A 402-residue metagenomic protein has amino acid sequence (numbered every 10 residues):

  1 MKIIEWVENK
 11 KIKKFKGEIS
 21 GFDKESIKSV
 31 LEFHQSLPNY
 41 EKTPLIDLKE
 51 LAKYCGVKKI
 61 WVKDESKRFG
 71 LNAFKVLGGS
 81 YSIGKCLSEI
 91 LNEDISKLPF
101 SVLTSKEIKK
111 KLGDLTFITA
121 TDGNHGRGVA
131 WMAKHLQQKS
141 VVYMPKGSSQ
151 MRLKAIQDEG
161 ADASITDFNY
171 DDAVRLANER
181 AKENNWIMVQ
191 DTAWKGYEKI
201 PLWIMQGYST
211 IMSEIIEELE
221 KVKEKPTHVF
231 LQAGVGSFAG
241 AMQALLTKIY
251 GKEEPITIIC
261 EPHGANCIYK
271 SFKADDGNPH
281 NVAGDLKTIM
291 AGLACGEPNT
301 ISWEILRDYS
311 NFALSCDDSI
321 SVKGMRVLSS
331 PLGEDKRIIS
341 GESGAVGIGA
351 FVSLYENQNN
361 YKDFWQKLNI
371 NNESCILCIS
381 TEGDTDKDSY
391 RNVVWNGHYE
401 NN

Functional and structural regions predicted by a protein language model:
M1-N402: PLP-dependent amino-acid enzyme catalytic core
